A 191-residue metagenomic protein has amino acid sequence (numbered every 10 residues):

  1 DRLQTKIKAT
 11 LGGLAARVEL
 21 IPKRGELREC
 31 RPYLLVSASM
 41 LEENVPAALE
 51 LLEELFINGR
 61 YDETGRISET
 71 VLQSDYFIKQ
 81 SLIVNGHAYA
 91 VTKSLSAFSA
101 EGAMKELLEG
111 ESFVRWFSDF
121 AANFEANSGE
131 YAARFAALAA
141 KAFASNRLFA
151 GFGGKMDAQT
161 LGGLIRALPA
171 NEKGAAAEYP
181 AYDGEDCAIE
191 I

Functional and structural regions predicted by a protein language model:
R2-C187: Charge-rich, well-structured scaffold segments of protease-associated domains
I191: A cross-kingdom feature strongest in bacterial/archaeal respiratory oxidoreductases
